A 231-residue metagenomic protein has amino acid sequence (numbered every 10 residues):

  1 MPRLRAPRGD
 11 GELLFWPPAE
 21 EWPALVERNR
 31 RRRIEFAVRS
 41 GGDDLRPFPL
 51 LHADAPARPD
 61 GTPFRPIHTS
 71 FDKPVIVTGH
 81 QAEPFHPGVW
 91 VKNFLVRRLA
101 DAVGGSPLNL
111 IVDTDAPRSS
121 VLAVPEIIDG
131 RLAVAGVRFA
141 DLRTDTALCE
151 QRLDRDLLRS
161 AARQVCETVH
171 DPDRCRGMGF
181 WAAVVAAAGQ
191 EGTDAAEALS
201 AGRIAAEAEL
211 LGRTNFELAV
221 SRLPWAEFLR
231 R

Functional and structural regions predicted by a protein language model:
M1-A82, L132, D156-H170: N-terminal regions that are enriched for targeting/export leaders and immediately downstream pro/stem segments
P17, H80-V91, A187-A198: Conserved aromatic-histidine-acidic binding/catalytic patches
P56, I76-T78, P107-L110, V137-F139 (+1 more regions): Generic structural hydrophobic/aromatic packing signal, biased to beta-strands
P66, P84-P87, A116-S120: Short active-site-adjacent helix-start/loop capping segments
F71-V103: N-terminal catalytic cores of NTP/NDP-binding nucleotidyl/phosphoryl-transfer enzymes
G79-A82, L110-D115, A219-L223: An acidic- and aromatic-residue-enriched active-site/binding cleft used to recognize and process polar
G104-D173: Compact, glycine/acidic-enriched structural inserts
P172-R231: Aromatic-residue-lined binding/catalytic grooves and analogous aromatic/hydrophobic interfacial grooves in multimeric
